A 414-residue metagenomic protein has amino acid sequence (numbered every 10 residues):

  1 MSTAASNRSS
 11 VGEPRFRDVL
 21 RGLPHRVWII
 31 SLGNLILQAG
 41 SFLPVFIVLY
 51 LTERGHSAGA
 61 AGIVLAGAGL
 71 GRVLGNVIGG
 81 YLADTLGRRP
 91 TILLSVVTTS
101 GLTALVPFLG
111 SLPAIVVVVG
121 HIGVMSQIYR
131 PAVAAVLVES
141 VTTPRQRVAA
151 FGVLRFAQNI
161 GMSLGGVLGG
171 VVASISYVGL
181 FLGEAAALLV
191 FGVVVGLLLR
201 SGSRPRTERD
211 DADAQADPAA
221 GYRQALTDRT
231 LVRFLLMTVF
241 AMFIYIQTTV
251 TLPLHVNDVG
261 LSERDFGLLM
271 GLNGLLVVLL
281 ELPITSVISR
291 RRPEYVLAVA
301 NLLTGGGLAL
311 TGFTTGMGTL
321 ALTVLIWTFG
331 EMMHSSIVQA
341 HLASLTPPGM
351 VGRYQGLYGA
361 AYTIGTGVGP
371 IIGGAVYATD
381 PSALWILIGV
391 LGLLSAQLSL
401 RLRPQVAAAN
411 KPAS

Functional and structural regions predicted by a protein language model:
S2-P24, R200-M237, S414: Juxtamembrane intracellular "pre-TM" segments in multi-pass secondary transporters
F16-G69, L231-M270: Helix-loop boundary and gating motifs at the non-cytosolic
L35, L102, P113-I128, T319-M333: Hydrophobic core of transmembrane alpha-helices in multi-pass small-molecule transporters, especially MFS/SLC-type
G75-G87, L280-P293, Y377: Helix-to-loop junctions at the C-terminal end of transmembrane segments in multipass secondary transporters
V97-G110, L303-T315: C-terminal ends and interior cores of transmembrane alpha-helices in multi-pass membrane transporters/permeases
G120-I160: Cytoplasmic helix-loop-helix junction between adjacent transmembrane helices in 12-TM secondary transporters
L180-L197, W385-R401: Symmetry-related core transmembrane helices of the 12-TM Major Facilitator Superfamily/SLC fold
